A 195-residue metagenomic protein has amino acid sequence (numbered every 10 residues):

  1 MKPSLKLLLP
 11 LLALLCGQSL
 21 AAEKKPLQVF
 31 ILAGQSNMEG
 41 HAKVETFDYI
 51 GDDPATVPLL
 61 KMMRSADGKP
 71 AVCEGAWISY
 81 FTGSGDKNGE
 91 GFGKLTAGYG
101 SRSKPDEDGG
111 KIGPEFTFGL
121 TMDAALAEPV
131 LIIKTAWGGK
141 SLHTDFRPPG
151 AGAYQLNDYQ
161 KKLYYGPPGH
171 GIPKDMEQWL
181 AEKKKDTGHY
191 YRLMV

Functional and structural regions predicted by a protein language model:
M1-L7, M122: Positively charged n-region of N-terminal signal peptides that target proteins for export
P3, A21-A22: Short, low-complexity interaction segments enriched in Ser/Thr/Pro/Gly
K6-G17: Bacterial N-terminal signal peptides
A22-V195: Cell-envelope and extracellular/periplasmic
